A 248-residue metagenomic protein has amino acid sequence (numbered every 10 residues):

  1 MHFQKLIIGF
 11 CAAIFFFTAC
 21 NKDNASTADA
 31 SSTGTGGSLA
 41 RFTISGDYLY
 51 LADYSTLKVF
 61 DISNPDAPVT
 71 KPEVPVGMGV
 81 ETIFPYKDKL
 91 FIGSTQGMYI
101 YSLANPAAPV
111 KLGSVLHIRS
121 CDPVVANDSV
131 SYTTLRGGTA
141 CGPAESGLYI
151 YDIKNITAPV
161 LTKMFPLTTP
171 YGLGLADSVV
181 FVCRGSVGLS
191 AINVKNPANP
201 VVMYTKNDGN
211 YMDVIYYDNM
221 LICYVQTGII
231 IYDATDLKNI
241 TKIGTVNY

Functional and structural regions predicted by a protein language model:
M1-A30: Bacterial Sec-dependent N-terminal signal peptides
C20-Y248: Feature marking well-ordered beta-strand scaffolds used for ligand recognition
